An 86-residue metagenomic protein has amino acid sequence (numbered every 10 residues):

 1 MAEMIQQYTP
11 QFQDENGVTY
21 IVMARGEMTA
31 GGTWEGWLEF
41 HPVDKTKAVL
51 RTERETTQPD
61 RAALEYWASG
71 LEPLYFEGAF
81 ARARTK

Functional and structural regions predicted by a protein language model:
M1-M4, T29-T33, T85-K86: Generic structural signal for short, solvent-exposed loop/turn connectors between secondary structure elements
M1-T19: Negatively charged, low-complexity tracts enriched in Asp/Glu with abundant Ser/Thr
M4-Y8, V22, A48, D60: Generic preference for well-ordered secondary structure
Y20-E55: A short, structured beta-strand/loop element
T46-K86: Mixed-charge, Lys/Arg-enriched low-complexity segments
